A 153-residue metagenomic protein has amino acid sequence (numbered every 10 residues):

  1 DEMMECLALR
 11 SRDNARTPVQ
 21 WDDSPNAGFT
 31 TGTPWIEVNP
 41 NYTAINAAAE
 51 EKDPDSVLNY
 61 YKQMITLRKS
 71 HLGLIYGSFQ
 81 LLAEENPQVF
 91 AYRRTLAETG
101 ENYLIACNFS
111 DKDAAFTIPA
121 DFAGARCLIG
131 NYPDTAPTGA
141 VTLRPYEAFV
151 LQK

Functional and structural regions predicted by a protein language model:
D1-K153: Carbohydrate-interacting/catalytic domains
